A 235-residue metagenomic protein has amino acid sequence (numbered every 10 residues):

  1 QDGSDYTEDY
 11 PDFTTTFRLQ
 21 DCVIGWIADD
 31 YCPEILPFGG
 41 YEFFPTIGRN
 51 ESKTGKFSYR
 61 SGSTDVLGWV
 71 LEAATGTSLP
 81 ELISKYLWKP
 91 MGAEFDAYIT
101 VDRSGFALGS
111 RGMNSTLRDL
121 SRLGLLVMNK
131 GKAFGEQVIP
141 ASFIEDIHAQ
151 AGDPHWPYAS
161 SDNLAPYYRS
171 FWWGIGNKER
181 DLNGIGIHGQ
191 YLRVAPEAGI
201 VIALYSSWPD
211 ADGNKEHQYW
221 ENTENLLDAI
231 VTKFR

Functional and structural regions predicted by a protein language model:
Q1-A93, L117-N129: Active-site-adjacent helix/loop patches that line small-molecule binding or acyl-intermediate pockets
D2-D5, T64, G105-A107, G131 (+3 more regions): Solvent-exposed loop/turn segments at secondary-structure junctions within structured extracellular/periplasmic domains
N50-R60, F106-N114, G184-I185, K215: Solvent-exposed loop and edge beta-strand segments that line ligand/cofactor-binding and catalytic clefts
S63-V70, G109-K132, Q190-S207: Active-site-proximal alpha-helical segments within enzyme catalytic domains
E81-K89, I99-T100, Q137-I144: Beta-strand segments within the central parallel beta-sheet cores of soluble alpha/beta enzyme folds
Y86-L117: Mid-domain, small-residue-enriched loop/turn segments at the edges of structured enzyme/sensor domains
E94-A97, I144-A203: Active-site Gly/Thr loop motif
D181-R235: Structured C-terminal helix/loop/strand segments within mature extracytoplasmic catalytic/sensor domains
